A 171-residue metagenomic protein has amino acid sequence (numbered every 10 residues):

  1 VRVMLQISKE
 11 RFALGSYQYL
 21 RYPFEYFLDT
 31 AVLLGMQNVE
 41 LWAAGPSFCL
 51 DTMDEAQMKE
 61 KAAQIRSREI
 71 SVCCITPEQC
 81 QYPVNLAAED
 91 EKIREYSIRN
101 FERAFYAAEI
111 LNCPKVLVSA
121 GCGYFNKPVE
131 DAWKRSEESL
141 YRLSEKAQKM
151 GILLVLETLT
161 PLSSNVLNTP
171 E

Functional and structural regions predicted by a protein language model:
V1-V3: Short, Lys/Arg-enriched N-terminal segments with co-localized hydrophobic residues within the first ~10-30 amino acids
L5-I7, L28-L33, M53-I75, F105-N112 (+1 more regions): Acidic (Asp/Glu)-rich catalytic clusters
L5-Y22: Boundary/entry segment of secreted carbohydrate-active catalytic domains
K9-A13, N38-E40, E69-C74, P114-L117 (+1 more regions): Structural preference for beta-strand elements that scaffold enzyme active sites
G15-Y19, W42-A44, P77-C80, G121-G123 (+2 more regions): Active-site beta-loop-alpha junctions enriched in small/polar residues
R21-E25, E55-K59, L167-P170: Structural motif corresponding to alpha-helix initiation and N-cap regions
Y26, R66-S67, V84-E171: Active-site acidic/histidine proton-transfer and metal-coordination neighborhood in alpha/beta enzyme cores
W42-I65, A120-Y124: Glycine-rich, proline-tolerant flexible connector loops at the mouths of alpha/beta enzymes
